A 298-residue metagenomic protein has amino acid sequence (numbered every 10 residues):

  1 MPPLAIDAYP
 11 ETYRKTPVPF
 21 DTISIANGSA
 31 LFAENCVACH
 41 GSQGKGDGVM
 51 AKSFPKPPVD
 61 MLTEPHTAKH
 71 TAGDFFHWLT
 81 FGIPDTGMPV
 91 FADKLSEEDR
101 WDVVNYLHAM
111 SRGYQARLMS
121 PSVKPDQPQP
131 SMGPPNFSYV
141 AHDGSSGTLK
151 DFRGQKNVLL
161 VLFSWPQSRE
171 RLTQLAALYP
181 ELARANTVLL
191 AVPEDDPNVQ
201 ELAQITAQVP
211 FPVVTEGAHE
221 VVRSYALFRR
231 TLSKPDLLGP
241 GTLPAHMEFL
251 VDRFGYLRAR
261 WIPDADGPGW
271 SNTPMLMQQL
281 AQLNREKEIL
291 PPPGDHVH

Functional and structural regions predicted by a protein language model:
P2-D7, Y106-S138, R153-G154: N-proximal helix/coil linker or "cap" segments that precede and/or mark the start of modular domains
L4-L31: Electrostatic cytochrome c docking/interface patches
F20-T22, V49, F137-V158: A short beta-strand-turn-helix
T22-K45, F75-H77, F81, V103: Sequence/structural segment immediately N-terminal to covalent heme-attachment motifs in c-type and related
S53-M110: Extracytoplasmic electron-transfer domains, predominantly the class I c-type cytochrome c fold
G113-P130, P235-H298: Thiol-/selenol-based redox modules, centered on thioredoxin-like and closely related oxidoreductase domains
G147-A176: Short active-site neighborhood of thiol/selenol oxidoreductases, capturing the structured segment around
R169-R223: Structural microenvironment flanking redox-active thiols in thiol-disulfide oxidoreductases
